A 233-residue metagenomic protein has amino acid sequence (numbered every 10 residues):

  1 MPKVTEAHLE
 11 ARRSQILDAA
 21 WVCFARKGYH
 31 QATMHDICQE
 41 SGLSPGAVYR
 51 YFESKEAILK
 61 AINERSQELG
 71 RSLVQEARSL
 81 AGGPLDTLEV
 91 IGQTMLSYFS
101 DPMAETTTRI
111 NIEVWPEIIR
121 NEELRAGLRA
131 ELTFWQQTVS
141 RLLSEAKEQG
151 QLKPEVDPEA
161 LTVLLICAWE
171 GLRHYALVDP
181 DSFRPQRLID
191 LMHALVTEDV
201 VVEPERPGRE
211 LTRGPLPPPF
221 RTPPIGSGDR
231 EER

Functional and structural regions predicted by a protein language model:
Q15, A19-A57, A61: Helix-turn-helix
A61, Q75-T108, P158-L165, E205-P215: Hydrophobic alpha-helical connector segments
E64-L69: Short, basic, alpha-helical segments at the C-terminal edge of helix-turn-helix-like DNA-binding modules
A77, Q93-P102, I110-R120, L191-D199: Helix-loop "lid/cap" segments that line or gate small-molecule binding pockets
G92-Y98, Q137, R141-E145, V163-L164 (+3 more regions): C-terminal peripheral helix-coil segments that are non-catalytic and often amphipathic
A104-I112, E122-Q149, A160, D190: Amphipathic alpha-helical packing segments from all-alpha helical-bundle domains
